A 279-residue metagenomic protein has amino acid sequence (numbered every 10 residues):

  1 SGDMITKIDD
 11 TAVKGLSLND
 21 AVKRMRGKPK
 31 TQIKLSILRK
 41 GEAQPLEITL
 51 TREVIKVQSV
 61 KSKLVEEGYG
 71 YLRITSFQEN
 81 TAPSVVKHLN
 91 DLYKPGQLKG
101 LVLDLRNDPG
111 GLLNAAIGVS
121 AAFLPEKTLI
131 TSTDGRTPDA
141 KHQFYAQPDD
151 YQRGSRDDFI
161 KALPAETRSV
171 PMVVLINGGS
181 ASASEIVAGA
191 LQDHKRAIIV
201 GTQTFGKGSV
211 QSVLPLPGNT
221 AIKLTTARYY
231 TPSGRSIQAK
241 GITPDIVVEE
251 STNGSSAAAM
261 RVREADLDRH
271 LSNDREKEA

Functional and structural regions predicted by a protein language model:
S1, I8, K40-G41, P217 (+1 more regions): Short, ordered coil/turn segments that flank beta-strands lining enzyme active or ligand-binding pockets
S1, N19-V22, G118: Beta-alpha junction/loop-to-helix N-cap segments that form part of ligand/metal-binding clefts
S1-S17, L101-D104, D193: Conserved PDZ fold ligand-binding element
T6, A12, D20-K61, T225: PDZ-domain C-terminal substructure recognizer with occasional recognition of PDZ-binding tails
A12-G15, R26-G27, I117, A121: Short, conserved loop/turn and helix-capping segments at secondary-structure boundaries that abut family-defining
L16-D20, S84: Residues forming well-ordered secondary-structure scaffolds
Q44-I48, K56, V60-A279: C-terminal "post-core" interaction segments
